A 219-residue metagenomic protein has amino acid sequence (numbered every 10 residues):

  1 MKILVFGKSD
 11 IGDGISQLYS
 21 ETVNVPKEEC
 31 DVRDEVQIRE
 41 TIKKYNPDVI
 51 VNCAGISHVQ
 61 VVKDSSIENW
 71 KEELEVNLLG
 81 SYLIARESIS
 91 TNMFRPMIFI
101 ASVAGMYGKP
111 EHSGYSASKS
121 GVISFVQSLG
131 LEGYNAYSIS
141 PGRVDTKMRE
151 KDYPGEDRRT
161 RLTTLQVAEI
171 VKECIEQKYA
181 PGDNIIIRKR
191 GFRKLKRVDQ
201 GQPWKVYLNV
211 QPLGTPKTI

Functional and structural regions predicted by a protein language model:
M1-E21: Canonical Rossmann dinucleotide-binding motif of NAD(H)/NADP(H)-dependent dehydrogenases/reductases, specifically
C53-V59: Conserved NAD(P)H cofactor-binding loop of Rossmann-fold oxidoreductase domains
V61-V62, N69-K71: Substrate-binding pocket helix/loop in short-chain dehydrogenase/reductase
S65, G108-S116, S128: Active-site loop-to-helix junction immediately N-terminal to the catalytic Tyr of the SDR YXXXK motif in Rossmann-fold
A85, S118: Active-site helix of classical SDR
S102: Residue(s) in the substrate-gating loop at a strand-loop-helix junction that position the organic substrate next
S138, G155-W204, L208-L213: C-terminal helical subdomain
